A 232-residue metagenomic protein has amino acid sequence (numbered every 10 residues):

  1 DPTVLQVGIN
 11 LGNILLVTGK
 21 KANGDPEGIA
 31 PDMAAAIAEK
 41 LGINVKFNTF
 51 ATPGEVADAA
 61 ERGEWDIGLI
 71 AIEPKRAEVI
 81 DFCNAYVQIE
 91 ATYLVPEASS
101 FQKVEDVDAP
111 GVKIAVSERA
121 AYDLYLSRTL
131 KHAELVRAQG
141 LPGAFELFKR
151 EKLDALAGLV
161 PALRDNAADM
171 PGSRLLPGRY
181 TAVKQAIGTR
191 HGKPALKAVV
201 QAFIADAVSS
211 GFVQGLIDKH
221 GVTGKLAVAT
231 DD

Functional and structural regions predicted by a protein language model:
D1-A71, R76-E78, S210, K219: Extracytoplasmic small-molecule ligand-binding "clamshell" domains of the periplasmic binding protein/Venus flytrap
V4-L11, E27, E105-A120, E134-L135: Short loop->beta-strand "edge-of-pocket" segments that line small-molecule binding or catalytic clefts across diverse
Q6, G42-N44, E61-I70, G111-K113 (+2 more regions): Alpha-to-beta junction loops
L11, V87-A98, V160, R164-A205 (+1 more regions): Periplasmic-binding protein-like
P31, K46-D58, F101-Q102, V136-R150 (+1 more regions): Short helix-initiation/N-cap motifs at beta->coil->alpha
G54, I70-V79, Y125-R128, K149-T181: A ligand-binding cleft/hinge motif common to bilobed small-molecule-binding domains
N84-Y86, V95-K113: Flexible hinge/capping segments at coil-to-helix
A121-A138, L175-L176, A205-D232: Ligand-binding clefts/hinges and TM-proximal coupling segments of bilobed small-molecule sensing domains
